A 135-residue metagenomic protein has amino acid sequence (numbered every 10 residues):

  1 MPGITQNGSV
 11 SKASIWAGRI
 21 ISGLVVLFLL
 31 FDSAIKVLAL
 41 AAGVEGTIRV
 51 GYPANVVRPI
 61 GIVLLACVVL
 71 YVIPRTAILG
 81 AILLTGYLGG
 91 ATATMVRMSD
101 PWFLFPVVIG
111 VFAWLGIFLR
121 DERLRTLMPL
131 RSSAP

Functional and structural regions predicted by a protein language model:
M1-F31, R75-P135: Extended, low-polarity transmembrane helix blocks
M1-S9, V50-I60: Hydrophobic alpha-helical transmembrane segments
S14-G18, L38-A41, G61-V63, L84: Short hydrophobic/aromatic-rich motifs at helix boundaries and adjacent loops
L27, F31, Y52-V72: Core segments of alpha-helical transmembrane spans in multipass integral membrane proteins
D32-K36: Short beta-strand/loop turn elements enriched in aromatics
V37-R49, V63-P74: Short juxtamembrane and helix-loop transition motifs at transmembrane-helix boundaries in membrane proteins
L38, Y52, A91-T94: Charged, amphipathic alpha-helical interaction segments
I48-V56, Y71-G80, M98: Short, amphipathic, aromatic/basic-enriched membrane-interface segments that mark the entry/exit of transmembrane
